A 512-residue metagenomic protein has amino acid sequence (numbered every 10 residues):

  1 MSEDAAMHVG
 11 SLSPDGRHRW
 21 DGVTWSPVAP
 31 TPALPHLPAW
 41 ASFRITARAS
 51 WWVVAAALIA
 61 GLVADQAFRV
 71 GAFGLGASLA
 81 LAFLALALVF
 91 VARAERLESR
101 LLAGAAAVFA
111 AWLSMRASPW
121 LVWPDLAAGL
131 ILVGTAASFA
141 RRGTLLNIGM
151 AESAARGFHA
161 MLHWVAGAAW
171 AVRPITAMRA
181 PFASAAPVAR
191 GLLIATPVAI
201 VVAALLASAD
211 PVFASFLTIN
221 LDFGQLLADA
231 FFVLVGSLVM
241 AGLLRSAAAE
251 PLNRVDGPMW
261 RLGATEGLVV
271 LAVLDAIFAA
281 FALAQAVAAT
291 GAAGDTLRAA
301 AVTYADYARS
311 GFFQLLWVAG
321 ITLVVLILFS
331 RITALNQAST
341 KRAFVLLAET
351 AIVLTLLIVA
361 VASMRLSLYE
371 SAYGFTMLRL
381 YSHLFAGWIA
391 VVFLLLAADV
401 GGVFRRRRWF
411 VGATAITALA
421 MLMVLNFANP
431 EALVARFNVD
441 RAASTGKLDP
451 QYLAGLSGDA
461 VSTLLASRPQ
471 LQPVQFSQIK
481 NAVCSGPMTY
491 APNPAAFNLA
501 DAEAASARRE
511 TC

Functional and structural regions predicted by a protein language model:
M1-A33: Signature of WW domains and closely related Tyr/Trp-rich beta-sheet microdomains in eukaryotic regulatory proteins
D21, T31-A92: N-terminal signal-anchor module of multipass membrane proteins
A33-S50, F68, V89-R100, L145-I148 (+7 more regions): Juxtamembrane membrane-water interface segments of multi-pass membrane proteins, especially cytoplasmic-side
A64-V212, A228-E250: Transmembrane-helix bundle segments that line or gate the permeation/cavity pathway in multi-pass membrane proteins
F83-L86, R100-A111, I194-A203, L274-A279 (+4 more regions): Hydrophobic membrane-spanning alpha-helices of multi-pass integral membrane proteins
T218-F232, A299-G320, F375-G387: Short aromatic-rich membrane-water interface segments that cap or initiate transmembrane helices in multi-pass membrane
R405-R407, L422-K447: Hydrophobic alpha-helical transmembrane segments in integral membrane proteins
A454-C512: Extracytosolic and intramembrane catalytic regions of membrane-associated proteins in envelope/secretory systems
